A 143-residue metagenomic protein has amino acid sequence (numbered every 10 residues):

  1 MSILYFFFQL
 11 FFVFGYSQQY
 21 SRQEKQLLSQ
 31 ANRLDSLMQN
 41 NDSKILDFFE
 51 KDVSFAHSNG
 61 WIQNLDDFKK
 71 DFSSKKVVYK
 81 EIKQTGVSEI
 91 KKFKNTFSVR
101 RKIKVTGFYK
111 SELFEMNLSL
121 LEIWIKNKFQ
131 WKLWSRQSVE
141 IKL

Functional and structural regions predicted by a protein language model:
S2-L4, F8, F12-F48: Short, low-complexity N-terminal intrinsically disordered segments enriched in polar/charged residues
L34, K44-L46, V53, F68 (+2 more regions): Hydrophobic pocket/interface hotspot
D52-Q63, S74-V78: A short gly/proline-enriched turn/hairpin at secondary-structure junctions
N59, K110-L113: Short, solvent-exposed loop/turn segments at secondary-structure boundaries
N59, R101-I103, E122, Q137: A mature extracytoplasmic/lumenal domain signature
D71-K110: Surface-exposed, charged secondary-structure patches
N117-K142: Short beta-strand edge/turn micro-motifs at domain boundaries
